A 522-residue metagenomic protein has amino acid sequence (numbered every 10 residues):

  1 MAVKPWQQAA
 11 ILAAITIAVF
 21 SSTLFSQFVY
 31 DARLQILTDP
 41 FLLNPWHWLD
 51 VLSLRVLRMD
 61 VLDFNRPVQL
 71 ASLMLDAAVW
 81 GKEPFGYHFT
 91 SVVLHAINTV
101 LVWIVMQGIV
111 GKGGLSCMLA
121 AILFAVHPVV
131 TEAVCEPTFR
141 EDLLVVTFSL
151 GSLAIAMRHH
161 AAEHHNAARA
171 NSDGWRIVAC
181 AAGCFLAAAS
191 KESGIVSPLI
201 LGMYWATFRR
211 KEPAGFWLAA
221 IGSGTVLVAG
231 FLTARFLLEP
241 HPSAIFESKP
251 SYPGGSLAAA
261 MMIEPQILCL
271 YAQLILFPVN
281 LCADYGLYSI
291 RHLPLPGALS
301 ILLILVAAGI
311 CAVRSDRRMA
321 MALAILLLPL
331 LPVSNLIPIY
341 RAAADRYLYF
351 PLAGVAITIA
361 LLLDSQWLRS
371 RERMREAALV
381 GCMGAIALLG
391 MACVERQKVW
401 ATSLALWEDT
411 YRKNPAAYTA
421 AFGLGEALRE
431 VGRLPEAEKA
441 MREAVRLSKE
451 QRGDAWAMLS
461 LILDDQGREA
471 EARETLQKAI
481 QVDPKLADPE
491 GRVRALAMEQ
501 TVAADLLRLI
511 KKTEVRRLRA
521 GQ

Functional and structural regions predicted by a protein language model:
M1-E436, L447: Polytopic membrane enzymes that build or remodel cell-surface glycoconjugates and lipids
D31, A420, D454-A455, D488-P489: TPR alpha-solenoid repeat register
A416, E450-Q451, K485: Short helix-capping/linker turns of helical repeat alpha-solenoids
L461-D488, K511-V515: TPR/TPR-like (Sel1-like) alpha-helical repeat modules
K485-Q522: Terminal, low-structured helical/coil segments at or just beyond the last alpha-helical repeat
